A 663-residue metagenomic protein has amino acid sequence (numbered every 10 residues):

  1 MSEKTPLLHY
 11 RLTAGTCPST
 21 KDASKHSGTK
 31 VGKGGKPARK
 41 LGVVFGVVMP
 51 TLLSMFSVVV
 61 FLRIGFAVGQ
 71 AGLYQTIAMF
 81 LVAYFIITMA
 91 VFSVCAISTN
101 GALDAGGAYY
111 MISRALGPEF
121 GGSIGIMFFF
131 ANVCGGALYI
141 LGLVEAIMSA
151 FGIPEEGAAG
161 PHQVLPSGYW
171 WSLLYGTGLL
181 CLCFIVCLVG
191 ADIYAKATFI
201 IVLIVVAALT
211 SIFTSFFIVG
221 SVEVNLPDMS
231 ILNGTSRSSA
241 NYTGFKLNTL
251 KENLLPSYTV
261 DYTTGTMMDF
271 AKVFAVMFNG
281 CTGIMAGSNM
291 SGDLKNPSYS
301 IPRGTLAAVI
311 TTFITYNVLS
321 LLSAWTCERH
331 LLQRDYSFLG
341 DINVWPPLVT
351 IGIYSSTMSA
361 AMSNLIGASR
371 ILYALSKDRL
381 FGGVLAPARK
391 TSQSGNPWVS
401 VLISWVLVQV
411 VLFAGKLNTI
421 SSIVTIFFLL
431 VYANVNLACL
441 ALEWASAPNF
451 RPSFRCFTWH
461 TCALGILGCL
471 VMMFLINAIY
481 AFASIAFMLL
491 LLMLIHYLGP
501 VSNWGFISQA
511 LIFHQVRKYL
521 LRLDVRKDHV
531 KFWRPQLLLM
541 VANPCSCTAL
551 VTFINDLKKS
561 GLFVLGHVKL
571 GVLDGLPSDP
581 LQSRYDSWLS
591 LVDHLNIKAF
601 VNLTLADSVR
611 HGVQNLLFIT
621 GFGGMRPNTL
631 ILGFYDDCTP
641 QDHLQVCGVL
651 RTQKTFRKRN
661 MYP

Functional and structural regions predicted by a protein language model:
M1-L41, A90, L442, S446-P663: Membrane-embedded alpha-helical bundles that form conduits across membranes
L7, T76, E155-W171, V202-K295 (+2 more regions): Helix-loop-helix junctions that connect adjacent transmembrane segments in multi-pass membrane transporters
R39-E145, F278, I284-L294, S300 (+3 more regions): Transmembrane helix-boundary motif of multi-pass solute transporters/channels
R39-V47, P118, G168-T177, K295-R303 (+6 more regions): Loop-to-transmembrane helix boundary motifs in multi-pass membrane proteins
M49-M55, F151-A191, L209, P397-V408 (+1 more regions): Transmembrane alpha-helical segments of multi-pass small-molecule transport proteins
R63-Q70, S98-T99, S123, L165-P166 (+5 more regions): Membrane-water interface regions at transmembrane-helix termini and the short interhelical loops of multi-pass membrane
T88-L180, F184, I193, A361-I371 (+1 more regions): Hydrophobic transmembrane alpha-helices that form the core helical bundles of multi-pass secondary transporters
W171-Y242, T305-V309, S421-V435, N477-Y497: Membrane-interface loop-to-helix entry segments
